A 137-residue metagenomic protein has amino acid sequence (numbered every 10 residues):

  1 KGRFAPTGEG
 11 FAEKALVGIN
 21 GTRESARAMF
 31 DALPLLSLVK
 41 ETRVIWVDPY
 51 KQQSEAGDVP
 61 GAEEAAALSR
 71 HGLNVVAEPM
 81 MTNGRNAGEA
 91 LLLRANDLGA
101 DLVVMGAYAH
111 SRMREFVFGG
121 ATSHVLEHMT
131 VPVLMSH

Functional and structural regions predicted by a protein language model:
K1-G8, A95-H137: Gly/Ser-rich helix-loop-strand patches that form or flank binding pockets for ribonucleotide-derived cofactors
K1-V39, R43-I45, H128-H137: Intrinsically disordered or low-complexity boundary/linker segments at protein termini and domain junctions
G21-H71, V75-E78: Redox- and metal-dependent alpha/beta enzyme cores, enriched for Fe-S-associated oxidoreductases and cofactor-handling
Q53, N86-E89, S111-E115: Short active-site-adjacent structural elements
D58-A62, L91-L92, V117-T122: Charged helix-capping and loop-helix junction motifs
A65, N86-L98: A short, acidic, amphipathic alpha-helical segment used as a generic capping/interface helix at domain edges
A77-R85: Short beta->alpha junction loops
